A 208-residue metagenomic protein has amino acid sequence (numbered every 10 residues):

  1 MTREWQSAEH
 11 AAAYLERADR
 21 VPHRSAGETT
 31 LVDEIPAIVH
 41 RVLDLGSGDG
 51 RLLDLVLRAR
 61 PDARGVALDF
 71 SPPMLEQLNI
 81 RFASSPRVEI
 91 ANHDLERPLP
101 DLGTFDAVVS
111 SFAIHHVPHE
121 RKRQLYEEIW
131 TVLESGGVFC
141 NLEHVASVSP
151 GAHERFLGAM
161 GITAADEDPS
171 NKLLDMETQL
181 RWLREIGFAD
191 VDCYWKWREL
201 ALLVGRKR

Functional and structural regions predicted by a protein language model:
M1-A37, R51-L52: Conserved class I S-adenosyl-L-methionine
L43, D49-R97: Class I SAM-dependent methyltransferase SAM/SAH-binding core
P100-V108: A short acidic, Gly/Pro-enriched loop at the edge of an enzyme's catalytic core that lines a small-molecule cofactor
S110-I114, L142: Residues lining the SAM
R123-S135: A short glycine-rich, Lys/Arg-flanked "PGG" loop and its adjoining helix->strand segment in the class I
L142-I186, V191-C193: C-terminal alpha-helical "lid/dimerization" subdomain adjacent to the S-adenosyl-L-methionine
A189-R208: Core SAM-dependent methyltransferase catalytic element
